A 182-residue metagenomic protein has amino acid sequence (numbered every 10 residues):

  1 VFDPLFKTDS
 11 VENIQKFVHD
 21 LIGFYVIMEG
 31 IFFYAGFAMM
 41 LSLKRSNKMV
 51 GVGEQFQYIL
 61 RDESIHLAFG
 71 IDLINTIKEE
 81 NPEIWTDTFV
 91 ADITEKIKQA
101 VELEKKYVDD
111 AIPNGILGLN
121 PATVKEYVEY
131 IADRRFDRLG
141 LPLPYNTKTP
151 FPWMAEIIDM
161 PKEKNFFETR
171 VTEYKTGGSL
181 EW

Functional and structural regions predicted by a protein language model:
V1-W182: Non-heme di-metal
